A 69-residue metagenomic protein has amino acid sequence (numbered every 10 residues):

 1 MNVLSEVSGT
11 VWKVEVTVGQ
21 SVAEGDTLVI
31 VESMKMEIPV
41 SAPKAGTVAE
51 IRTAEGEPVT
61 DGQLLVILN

Functional and structural regions predicted by a protein language model:
M1-T10, T27-P43: Short beta-strand-turn/beta-hairpin segments enriched in glycine/proline and small hydrophobics that form edge-strand
V7, W12-T17, S21, E50-T53: Short histidine-centered loop motifs in beta-beta connectors
A23-I38, T60-N69: Short hydrophobic beta/alpha edge segments that flank linear recognition/processing sites
